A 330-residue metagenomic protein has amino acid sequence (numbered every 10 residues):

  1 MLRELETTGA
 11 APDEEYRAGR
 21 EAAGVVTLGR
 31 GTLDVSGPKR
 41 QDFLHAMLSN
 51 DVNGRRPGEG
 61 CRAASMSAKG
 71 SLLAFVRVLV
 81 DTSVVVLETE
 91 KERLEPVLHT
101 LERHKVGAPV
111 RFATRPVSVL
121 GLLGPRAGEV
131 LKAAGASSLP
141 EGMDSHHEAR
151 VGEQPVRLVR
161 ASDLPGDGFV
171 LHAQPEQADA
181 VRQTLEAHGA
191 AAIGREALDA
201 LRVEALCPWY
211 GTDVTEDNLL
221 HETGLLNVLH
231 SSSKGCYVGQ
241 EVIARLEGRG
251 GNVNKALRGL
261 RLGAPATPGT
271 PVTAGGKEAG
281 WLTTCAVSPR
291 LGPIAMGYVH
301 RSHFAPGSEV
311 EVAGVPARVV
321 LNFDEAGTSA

Functional and structural regions predicted by a protein language model:
M1, S71, N218, T223-Q240 (+1 more regions): Glycine-rich, small/acidic residue-mixed loop/short-helix segments
M1-L73, L79, N322: Acidic, proline/glycine-enriched N-terminal capping motif
P12-E21, A64-F75, R103-A108, A149-V159 (+1 more regions): Short amphipathic beta-strand starts and helix->beta connectors
G24-T27, G31-T32, R77-P208: Acidic, low-complexity central loop/insert segments
D34, E88, H172-Q174, R261-G263 (+1 more regions): Short hydrophobic/aromatic beta-strand micro-patches that form the beta-sheet surface supporting nucleotide- or nucleic
D34-R40, L122-G128, R261-T267: Short, surface-exposed ligand-recognition loops at beta-strand->loop->(often short) alpha-helix junctions that present
M47-N53, L101-V106, A136-S137, L185-A190 (+3 more regions): Short, solvent-exposed amphipathic alpha-helical segments in soluble enzyme and RNA/protein-processing domains
L201-G224: Short, conserved active-site entrance elements at the starts or edges of catalytic domains
